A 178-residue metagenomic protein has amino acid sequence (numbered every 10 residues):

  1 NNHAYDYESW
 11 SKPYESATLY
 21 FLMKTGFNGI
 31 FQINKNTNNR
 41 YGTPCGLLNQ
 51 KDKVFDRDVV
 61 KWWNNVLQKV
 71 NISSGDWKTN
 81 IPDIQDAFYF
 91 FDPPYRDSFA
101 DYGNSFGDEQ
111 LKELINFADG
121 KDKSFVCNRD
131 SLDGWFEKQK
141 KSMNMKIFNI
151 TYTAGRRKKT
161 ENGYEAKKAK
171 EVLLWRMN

Functional and structural regions predicted by a protein language model:
N1-N71: Class I S-adenosyl-L-methionine-dependent methyltransferase module
Y14, N65-L67, P82-Q85, D119-G120: Flexible, charged surface loops at secondary-structure boundaries
Y20-F27, S74-W77, D86-A100, S124 (+1 more regions): Conserved proline-anchored active-site loop of SAM-dependent methyltransferases that bridges a beta-strand
N28-F31, D97-A100, L132-F136: Short catalytic/ligand-binding loop motif for oxyanion handling, primarily in non-cytosolic enzymes, centered on
K51, D58-K61, W77-K78, I84-F88 (+4 more regions): Catalytic phosphate/metal-binding cores of nucleic-acid and nucleotide-processing enzymes, i.e., regions that mediate
N71-S73, K146: General small-molecule cofactor/ligand-binding pocket signal
Y102-F106: Short, surface-exposed loop/helix-turn segments at secondary-structure junctions that function as lids/hinges flanking
G107-N178: Long, positively charged, glycine-interspersed low-complexity recognition regions
